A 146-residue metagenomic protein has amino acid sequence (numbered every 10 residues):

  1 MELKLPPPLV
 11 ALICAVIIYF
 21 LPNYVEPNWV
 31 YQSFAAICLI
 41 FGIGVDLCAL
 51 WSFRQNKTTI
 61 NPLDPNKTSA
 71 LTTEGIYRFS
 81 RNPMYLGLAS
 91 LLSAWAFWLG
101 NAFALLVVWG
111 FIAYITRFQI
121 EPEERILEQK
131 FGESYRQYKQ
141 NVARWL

Functional and structural regions predicted by a protein language model:
M1-E74, L86-L146: Membrane-anchoring alpha-helices and their flanking helix-loop junctions
I76-F79: Generic transmembrane alpha-helix motif of multi-pass integral membrane proteins
N82: Extended, alpha-helix-rich binding/interface surfaces that flank or overlap catalytic cores and mediate recognition
